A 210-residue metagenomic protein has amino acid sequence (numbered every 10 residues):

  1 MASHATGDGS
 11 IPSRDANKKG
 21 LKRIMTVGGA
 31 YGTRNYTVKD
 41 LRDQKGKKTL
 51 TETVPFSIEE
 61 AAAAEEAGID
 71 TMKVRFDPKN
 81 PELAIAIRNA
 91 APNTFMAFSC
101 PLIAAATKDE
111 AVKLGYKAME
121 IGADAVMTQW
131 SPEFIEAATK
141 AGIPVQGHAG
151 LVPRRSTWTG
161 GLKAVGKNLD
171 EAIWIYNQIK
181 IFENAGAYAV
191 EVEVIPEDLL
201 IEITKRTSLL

Functional and structural regions predicted by a protein language model:
A2-L209: Alpha/beta enzyme core
